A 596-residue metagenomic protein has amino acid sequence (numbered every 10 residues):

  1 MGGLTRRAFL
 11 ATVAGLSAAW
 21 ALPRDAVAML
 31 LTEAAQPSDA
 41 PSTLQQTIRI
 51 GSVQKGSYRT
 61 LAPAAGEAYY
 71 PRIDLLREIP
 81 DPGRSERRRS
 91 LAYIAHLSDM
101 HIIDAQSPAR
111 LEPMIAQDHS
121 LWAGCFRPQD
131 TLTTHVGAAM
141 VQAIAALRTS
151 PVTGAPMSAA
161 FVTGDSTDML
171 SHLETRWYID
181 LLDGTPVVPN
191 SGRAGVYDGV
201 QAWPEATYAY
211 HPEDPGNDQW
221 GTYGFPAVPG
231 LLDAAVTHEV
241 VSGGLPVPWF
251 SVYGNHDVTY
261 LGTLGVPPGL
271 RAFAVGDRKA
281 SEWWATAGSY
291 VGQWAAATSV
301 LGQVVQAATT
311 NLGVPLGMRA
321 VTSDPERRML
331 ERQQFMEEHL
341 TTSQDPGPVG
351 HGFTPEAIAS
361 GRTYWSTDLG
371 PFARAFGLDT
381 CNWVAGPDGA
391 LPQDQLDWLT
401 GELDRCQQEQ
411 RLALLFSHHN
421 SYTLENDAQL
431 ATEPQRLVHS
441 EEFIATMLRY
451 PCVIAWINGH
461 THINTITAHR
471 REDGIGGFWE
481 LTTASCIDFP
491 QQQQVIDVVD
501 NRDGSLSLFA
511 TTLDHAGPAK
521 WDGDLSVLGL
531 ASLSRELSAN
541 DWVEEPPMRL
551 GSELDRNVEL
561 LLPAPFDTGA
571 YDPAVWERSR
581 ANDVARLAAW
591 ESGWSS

Functional and structural regions predicted by a protein language model:
M1-S17: N-terminal secretory signal peptides and thylakoid transit peptides that target proteins across membranes
W20-L31: C-terminal region of N-terminal signal peptides and the immediate post-cleavage residues of exported proteins
M29-V152, S158-F161, A202-L232, S251 (+4 more regions): Metal-dependent phosphoesterase/phosphodiesterase active-site architecture
S90, V162-A194, V236-H238, G244 (+2 more regions): Active-site-adjacent structural elements in enzyme catalytic domains
S98, G164-D165, G254, S417 (+1 more regions): Active-site flanking residues adjacent to catalytic metal/cofactor-binding acidic residues
T163-D183, Y260-R271, N426-A428, T465-E472: Metal-dependent catalytic neighborhoods of phosphoester/phosphodiester hydrolases
G230-P246, E402, H439-C452: Catalytic-core regions built around general acid/base machinery
N382-L396, C406-I457: Active-site-proximal segments of metal-dependent phosphoesterases and phosphodiesterases across multiple
